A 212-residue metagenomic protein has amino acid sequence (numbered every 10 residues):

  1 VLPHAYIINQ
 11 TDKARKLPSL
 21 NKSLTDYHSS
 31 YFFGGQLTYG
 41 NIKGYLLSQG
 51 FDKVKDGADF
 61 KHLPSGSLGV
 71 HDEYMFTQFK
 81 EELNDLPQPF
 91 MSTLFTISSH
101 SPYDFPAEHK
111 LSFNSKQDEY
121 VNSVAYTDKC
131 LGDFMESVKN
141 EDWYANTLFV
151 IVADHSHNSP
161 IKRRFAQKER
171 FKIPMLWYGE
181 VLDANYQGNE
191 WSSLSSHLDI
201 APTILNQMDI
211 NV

Functional and structural regions predicted by a protein language model:
V1-V212: Solvent-exposed soluble domains appended to multi-pass membrane proteins
